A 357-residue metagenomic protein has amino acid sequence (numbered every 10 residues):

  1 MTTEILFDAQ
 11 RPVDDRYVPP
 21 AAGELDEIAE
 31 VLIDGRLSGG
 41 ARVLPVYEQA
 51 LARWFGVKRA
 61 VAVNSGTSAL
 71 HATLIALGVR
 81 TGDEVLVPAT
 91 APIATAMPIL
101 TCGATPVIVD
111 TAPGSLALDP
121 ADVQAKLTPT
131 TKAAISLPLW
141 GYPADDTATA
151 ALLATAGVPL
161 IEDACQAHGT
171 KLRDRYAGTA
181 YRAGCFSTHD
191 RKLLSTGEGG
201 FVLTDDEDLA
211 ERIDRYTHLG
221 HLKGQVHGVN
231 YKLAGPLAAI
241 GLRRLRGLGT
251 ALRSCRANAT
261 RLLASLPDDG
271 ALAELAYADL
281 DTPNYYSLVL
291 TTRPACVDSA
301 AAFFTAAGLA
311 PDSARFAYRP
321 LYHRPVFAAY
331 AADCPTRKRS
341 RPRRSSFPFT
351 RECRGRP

Functional and structural regions predicted by a protein language model:
M1-A76, R80, P342: Conserved PLP-binding active-site segment in aminotransferase class I/II-type PLP enzymes
L44-Q49, V57-A60, A121, A133-L137 (+4 more regions): PLP-dependent aminotransferase class I/II
V61, L86, V107, P159-I161 (+4 more regions): Structural detector of well-ordered beta-strand residues that form the stable sheet scaffold of enzyme domains
I75-A164, K171: PLP-dependent aminotransferase-like
A117-Q124, D174-A183, R356-P357: A short alpha/beta connector and helix-capping loop motif
E162-L194, R215, G220-Q225: Conserved active-site segment immediately N-terminal to the catalytic lysine that forms the internal aldimine
T179-D214, G235-I240: Active-site PLP attachment segment
